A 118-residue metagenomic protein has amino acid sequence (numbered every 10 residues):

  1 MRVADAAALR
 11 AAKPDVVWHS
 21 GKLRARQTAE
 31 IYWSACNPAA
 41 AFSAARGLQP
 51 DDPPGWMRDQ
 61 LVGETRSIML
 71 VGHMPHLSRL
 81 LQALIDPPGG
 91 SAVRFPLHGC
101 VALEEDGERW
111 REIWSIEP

Functional and structural regions predicted by a protein language model:
M1-G55, L77-S78, P87-G99: Active-site-proximal alpha-helix that buttresses catalytic centers in soluble enzyme cores
D15, T65-R66: Nucleotide donor/acceptor-binding cores
W56-T65: Short, surface-exposed amphipathic charged segments that create phosphate/polyanion-binding patches used for binding
R66, L77-L80: Conserved beta-loop-beta/alpha segment of the NTase-like Rossmann-fold superfamily that binds/positions NTPs
R66-G72: Generic beta-sheet signal
L84: Periplasmic/luminal catalytic loop of GT-C fold multi-pass membrane glycosyltransferases that transfer sugars from
P88-E117: Domain-level recognition of soluble alpha/beta enzyme cores, biased toward histidine phosphatases/phosphomutases
